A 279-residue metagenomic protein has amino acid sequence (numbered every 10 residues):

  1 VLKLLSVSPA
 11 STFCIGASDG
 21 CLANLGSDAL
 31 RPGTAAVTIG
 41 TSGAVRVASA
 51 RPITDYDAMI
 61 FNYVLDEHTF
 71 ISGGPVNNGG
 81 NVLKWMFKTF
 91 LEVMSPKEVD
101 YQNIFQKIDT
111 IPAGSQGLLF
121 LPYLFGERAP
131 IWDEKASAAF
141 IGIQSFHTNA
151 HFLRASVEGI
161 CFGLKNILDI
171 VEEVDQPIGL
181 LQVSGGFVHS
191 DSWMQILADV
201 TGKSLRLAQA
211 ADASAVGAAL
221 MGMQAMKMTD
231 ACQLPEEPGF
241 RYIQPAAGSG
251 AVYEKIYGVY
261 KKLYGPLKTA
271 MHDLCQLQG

Functional and structural regions predicted by a protein language model:
V1-S184, V188-G279: Active-site core segments that coordinate phosphate-bearing ligands/cofactors across diverse enzyme families
